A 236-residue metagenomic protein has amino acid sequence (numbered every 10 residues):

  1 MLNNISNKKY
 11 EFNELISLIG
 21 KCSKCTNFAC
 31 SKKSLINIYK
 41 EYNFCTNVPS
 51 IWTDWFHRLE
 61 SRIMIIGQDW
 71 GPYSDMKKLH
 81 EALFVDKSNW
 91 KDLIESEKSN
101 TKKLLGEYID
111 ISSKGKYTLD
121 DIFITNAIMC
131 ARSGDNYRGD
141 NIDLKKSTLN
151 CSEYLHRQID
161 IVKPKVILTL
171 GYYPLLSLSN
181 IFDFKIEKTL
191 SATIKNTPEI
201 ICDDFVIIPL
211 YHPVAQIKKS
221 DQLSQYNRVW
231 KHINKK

Functional and structural regions predicted by a protein language model:
L2-K188, D204-K218, L223-Y226, H232-I233: A polyanion-binding, active-site-adjacent surface
T189-C202: Alpha-helical scaffolding within the catalytic cores of extracellular/periplasmic polymer-degrading hydrolases
